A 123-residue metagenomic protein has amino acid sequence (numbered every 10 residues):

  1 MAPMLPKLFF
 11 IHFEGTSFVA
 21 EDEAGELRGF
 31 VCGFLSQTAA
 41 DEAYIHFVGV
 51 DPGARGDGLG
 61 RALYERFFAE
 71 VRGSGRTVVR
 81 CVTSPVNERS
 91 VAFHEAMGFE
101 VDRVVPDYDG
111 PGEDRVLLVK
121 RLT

Functional and structural regions predicted by a protein language model:
M1-G53, Y64-R66, E70, D107 (+1 more regions): Acetyl-CoA-dependent GNAT
F30, S84-P85: Short amphipathic helical patch at the helix-1/turn junction of helix-turn-helix
A40, E88-R89: Short alpha-helical
D51-G53, D57, P85-V86: Active-site acidic-Proline motif in GNAT/NAT acetyltransferases
D57, R61, E65, E88: Residues forming the Rossmann-fold NAD(P)(H) cofactor-binding site
V71-T83: Conserved GNAT acetyl-CoA-binding A-motif
R80-T83, E95, E100-L117: Conserved catalytic-core motifs of GNAT/GCN5-like acyltransferases
